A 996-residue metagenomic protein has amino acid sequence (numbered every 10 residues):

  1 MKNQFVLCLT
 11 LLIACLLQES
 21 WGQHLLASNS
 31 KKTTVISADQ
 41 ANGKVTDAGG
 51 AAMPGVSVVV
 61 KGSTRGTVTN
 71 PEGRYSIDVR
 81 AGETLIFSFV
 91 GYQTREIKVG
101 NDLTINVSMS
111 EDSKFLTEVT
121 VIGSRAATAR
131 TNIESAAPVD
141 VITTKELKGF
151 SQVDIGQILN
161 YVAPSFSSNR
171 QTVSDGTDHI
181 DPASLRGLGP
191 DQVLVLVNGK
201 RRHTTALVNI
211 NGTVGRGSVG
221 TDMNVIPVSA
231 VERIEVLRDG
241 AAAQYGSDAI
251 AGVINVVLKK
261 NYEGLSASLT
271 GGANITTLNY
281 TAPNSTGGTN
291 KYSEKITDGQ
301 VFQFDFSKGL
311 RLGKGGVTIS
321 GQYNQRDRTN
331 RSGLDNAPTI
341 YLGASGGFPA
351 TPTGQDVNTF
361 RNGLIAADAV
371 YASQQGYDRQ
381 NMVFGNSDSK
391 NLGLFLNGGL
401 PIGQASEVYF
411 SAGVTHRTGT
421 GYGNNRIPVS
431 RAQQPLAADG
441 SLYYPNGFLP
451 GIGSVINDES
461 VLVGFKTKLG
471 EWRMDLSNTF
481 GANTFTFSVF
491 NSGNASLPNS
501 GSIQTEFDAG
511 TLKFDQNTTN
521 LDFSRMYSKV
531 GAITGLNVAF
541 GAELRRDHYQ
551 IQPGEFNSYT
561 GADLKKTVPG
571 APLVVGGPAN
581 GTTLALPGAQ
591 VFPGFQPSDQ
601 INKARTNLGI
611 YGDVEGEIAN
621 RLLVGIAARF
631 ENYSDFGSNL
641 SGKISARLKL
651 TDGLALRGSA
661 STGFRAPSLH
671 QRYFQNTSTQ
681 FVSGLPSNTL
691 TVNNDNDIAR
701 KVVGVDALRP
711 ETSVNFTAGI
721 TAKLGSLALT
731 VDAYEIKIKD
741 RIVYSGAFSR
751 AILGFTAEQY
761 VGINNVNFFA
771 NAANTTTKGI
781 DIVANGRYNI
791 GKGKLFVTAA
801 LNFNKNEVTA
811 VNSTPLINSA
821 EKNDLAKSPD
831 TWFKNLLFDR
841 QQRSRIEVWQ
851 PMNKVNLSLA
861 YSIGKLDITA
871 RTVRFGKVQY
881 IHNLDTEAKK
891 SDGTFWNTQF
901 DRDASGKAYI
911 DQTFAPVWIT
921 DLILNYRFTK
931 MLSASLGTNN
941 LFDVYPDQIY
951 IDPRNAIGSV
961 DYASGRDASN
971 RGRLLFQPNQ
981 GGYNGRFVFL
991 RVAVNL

Functional and structural regions predicted by a protein language model:
Q4, C8, T205, I738 (+3 more regions): C-terminal beta-signal and adjacent terminal beta-strands/loops of Gram-negative outer-membrane beta-barrel proteins
H24-G62, T84-Y92, G100-K148, G156 (+1 more regions): Short, acidic, small-residue-rich periplasmic hinge/interaction motif at the N-terminus of Gram-negative outer-membrane
Y75-D78, K200-R238, S285-T286: Short acidic/polar hinge/loop motifs at secondary-structure boundaries that mediate gating or recognition
S76-D78, N160-A206: Extracytoplasmic beta-strand/coil segments of soluble accessory domains associated with Gram-negative outer-membrane
L103-S108, I155-I158, V162, A183 (+6 more regions): N-terminal periplasmic accessory domains that precede and gate Gram-negative outer-membrane beta-barrel machines
G440, F448-L462, T467, F480 (+4 more regions): Outer-membrane beta-barrel transmembrane domain signature of Gram-negative proteins, especially the mid-to-C-terminal
F540, Y734-K739, S745-L884: Gram-negative outer-membrane beta-barrel transporters
V591, F595-N607, G653, A666-T730 (+6 more regions): Outer-membrane beta-barrel signature, preferentially recognizing the C-terminal barrel domain of Gram-negative
